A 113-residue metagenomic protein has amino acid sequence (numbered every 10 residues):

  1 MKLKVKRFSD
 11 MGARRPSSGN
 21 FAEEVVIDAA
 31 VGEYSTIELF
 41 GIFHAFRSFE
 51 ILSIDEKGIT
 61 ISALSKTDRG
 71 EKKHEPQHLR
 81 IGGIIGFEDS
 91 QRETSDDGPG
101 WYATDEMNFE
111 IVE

Functional and structural regions predicted by a protein language model:
M1-K2, R14-R15, V31, E110-E113: Short intrinsically disordered terminal tails
K2, Y34, S48, E106: Exposed beta-strand and adjacent loop surfaces of beta-rich binding modules that mediate intermolecular recognition
L3-D10: A short beta-strand micro-motif
P16-F43: Short, flexible N-terminal segments of the mature chain
G19-V25, T94-E113: Edge beta-strand at a domain terminus
T36-Y102: Acidic, low-complexity, intrinsically disordered interaction modules
